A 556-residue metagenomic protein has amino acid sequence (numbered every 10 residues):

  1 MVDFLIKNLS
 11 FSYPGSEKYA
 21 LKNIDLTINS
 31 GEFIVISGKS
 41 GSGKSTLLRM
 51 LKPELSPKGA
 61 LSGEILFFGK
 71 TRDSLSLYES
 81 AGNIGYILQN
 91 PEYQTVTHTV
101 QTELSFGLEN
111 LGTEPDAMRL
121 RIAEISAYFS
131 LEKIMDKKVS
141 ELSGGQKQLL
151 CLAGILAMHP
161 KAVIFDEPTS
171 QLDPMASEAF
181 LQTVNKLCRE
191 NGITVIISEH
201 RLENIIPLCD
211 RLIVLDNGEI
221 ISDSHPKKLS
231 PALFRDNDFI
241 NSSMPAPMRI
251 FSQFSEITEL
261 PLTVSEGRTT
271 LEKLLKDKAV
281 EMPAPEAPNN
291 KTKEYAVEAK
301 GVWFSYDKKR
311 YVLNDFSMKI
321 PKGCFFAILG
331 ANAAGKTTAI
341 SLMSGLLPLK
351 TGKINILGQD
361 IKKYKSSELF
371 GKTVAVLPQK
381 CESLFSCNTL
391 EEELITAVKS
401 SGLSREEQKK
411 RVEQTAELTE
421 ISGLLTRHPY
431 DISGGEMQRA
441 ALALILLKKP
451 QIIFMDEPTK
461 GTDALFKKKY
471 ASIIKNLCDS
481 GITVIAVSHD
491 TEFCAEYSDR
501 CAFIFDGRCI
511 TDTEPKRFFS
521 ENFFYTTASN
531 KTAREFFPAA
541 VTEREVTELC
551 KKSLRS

Functional and structural regions predicted by a protein language model:
K52, S344: Helix-to-loop junction immediately C-terminal to a conserved catalytic motif
A60-T71, G352-D360, F370: Conserved ABC transporter NBD signature motif
D116-I134, I395, E406-L424: Conserved ABC ATPase "signature" region
K138-L142, H428-I432, E436: Conserved ABC ATPase signature
V163-D166, I453-D456: Catalytic Walker B motif of ABC-type/P-loop ATPase nucleotide-binding domains
E199-H200, S488-H489: H-loop/switch region of ABC-family ATPase nucleotide-binding domains
P231-E294, Y525-S556: ABC ATPase nucleotide-binding domains
